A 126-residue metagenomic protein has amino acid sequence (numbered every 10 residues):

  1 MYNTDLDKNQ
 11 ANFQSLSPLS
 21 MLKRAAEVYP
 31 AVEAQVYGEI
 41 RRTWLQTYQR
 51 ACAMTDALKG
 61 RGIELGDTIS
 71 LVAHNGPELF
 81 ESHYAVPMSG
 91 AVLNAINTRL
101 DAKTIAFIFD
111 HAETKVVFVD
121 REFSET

Functional and structural regions predicted by a protein language model:
M1-S15: Flexible, non-catalytic linker and terminal segments flanking ANL/adenylate-forming cores
T4-D5, E39, A112: Short, histidine-centered active-site or binding-site loop motifs used for metal coordination, general acid-base
Q10-Q14, Q46, N94-I96: Short, flexible loop segments at the rims of nucleotide/cofactor-binding pockets, characterized by
N12-A34, Q49: A short N-terminal helical cap/helix-turn-helix that marks the beginning of AMP-binding/adenylate-forming
L16, L45-Q49, R99, F118-R121: Conserved phosphate-coordination/catalytic loops
E33-Y84, D101-A106: Conserved AMP-binding/adenylate-forming core of the ANL superfamily
G60-R61, M88-T126: Structural core segment of the AMP-binding/adenylate-forming
